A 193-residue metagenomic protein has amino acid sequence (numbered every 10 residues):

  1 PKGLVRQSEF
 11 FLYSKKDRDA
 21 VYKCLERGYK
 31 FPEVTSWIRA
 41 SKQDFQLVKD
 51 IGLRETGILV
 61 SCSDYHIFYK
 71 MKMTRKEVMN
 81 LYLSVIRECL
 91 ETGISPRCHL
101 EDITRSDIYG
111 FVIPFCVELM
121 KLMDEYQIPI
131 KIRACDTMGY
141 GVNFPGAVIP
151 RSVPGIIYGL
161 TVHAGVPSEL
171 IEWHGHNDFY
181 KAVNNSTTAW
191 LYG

Functional and structural regions predicted by a protein language model:
P1, S14-D17: Conserved Radical SAM active-site core
P1-L4, Y22-R27, K42-P167, N185-T187 (+1 more regions): Alpha/beta enzyme core
S8-F11: Metallocofactor- and cofactor-centric catalytic cores in central/energy metabolism, strongly enriched
S14-K15, I38-K42: Short beta->alpha connector loops
K30-I38, M123: A glycine-rich helix N-cap at a beta->alpha junction
V34, P96, I171: Hydrophobic anchor at the start of a short beta-strand that flanks the dinucleotide cofactor-binding loop
E172-D178: Conserved mixed alpha/beta core segments that line enzyme active sites in large multi-domain catalysts
F179-N184: Short glycine/serine/threonine-rich phosphate/pyrophosphate-binding segments that cradle anionic phosphate groups
